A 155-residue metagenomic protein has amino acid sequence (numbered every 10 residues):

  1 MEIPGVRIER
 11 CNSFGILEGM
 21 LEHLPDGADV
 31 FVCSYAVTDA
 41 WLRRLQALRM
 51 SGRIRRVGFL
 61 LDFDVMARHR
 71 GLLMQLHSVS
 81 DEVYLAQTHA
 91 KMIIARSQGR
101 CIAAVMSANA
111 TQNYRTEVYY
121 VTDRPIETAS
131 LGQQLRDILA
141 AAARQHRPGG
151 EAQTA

Functional and structural regions predicted by a protein language model:
M1-A155: PLD/PLD-like phosphodiesterase catalytic module centered on the HKD motif
